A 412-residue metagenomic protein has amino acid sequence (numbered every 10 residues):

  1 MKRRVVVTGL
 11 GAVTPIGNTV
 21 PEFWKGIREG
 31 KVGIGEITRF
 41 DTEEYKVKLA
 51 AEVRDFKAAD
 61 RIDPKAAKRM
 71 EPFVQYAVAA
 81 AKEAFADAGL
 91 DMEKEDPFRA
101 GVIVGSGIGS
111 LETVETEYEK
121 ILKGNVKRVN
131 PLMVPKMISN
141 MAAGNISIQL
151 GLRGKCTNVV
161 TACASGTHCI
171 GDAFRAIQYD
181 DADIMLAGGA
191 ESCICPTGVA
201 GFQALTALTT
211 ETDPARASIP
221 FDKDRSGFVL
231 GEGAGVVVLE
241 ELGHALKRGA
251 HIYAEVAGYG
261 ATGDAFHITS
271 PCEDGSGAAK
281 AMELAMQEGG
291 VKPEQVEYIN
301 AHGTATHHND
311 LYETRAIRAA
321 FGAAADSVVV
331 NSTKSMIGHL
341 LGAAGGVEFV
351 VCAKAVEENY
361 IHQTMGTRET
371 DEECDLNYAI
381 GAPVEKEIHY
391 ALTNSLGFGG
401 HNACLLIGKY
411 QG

Functional and structural regions predicted by a protein language model:
M1-A66, G243-Y253, A353-T364, G408-G412: ACP-dependent fatty acid/polyketide chain-elongation machinery
R4-T8, G35, D213-G289, Y298 (+1 more regions): Condensing-enzyme catalytic core mediating Claisen C-C bond formation in acyl metabolism
V7, R28-T161, A190-V199, Q295-N309 (+1 more regions): Conserved beta-ketoacyl condensing-enzyme motif
A77-A88, A142, C169, E240-L242 (+4 more regions): Short, well-ordered amphipathic alpha-helical segments that serve as non-catalytic structural scaffolds within diverse
A77-L90, S139-A143, S147-E191, V229-A250 (+2 more regions): Active-site-proximal alpha-helical scaffold in enzymes
A84-D96, A245-I252, M282-Y298, A320-A324: Phosphate/pyrophosphate-binding loops at sites that engage ATP/ADP/AMP, CoA/4′-phosphopantetheine, polyphosphate
K123-N130, H168-G171, R175, E191-K247 (+2 more regions): Glycine-/small-residue-rich "gating" segment that lines the acyl/pantetheine channel and substrate pocket
D181-S226, Y259-E273, G303-D310, S327-N377: Acyl-CoA/ACP chain-elongation machinery
